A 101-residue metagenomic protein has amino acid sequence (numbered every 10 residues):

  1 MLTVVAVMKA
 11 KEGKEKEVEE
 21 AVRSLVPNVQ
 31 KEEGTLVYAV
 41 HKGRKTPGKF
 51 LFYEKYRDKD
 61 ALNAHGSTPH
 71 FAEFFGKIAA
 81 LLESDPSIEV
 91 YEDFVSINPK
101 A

Functional and structural regions predicted by a protein language model:
L2, V40-T46, G76-A101: Glycine-rich beta-strand-turn "strand-cap" elements at beta-sheet edges
L2-M8: Active-site-flanking beta-strand signature of metal-NTP-handling nucleotidyl enzymes and homologous cyclase-like
A10-E15: Short, surface-exposed ligand-recognition loops at beta-strand->loop->(often short) alpha-helix junctions that present
E17-R23: A contiguous binding-surface segment within folded domains or other stable secondary-structure elements
R23, F52, K100: Localized chelating/binding microdomains that coordinate divalent metal ions or stabilize phosphate-bearing
S24, N28-V37, K55-E89: An amphipathic, aromatic/His-enriched active-site/gating alpha helix that lines ligand/cofactor pockets
Y38, K49-F50: Residues on conserved beta-strands of the protein kinase catalytic domain
